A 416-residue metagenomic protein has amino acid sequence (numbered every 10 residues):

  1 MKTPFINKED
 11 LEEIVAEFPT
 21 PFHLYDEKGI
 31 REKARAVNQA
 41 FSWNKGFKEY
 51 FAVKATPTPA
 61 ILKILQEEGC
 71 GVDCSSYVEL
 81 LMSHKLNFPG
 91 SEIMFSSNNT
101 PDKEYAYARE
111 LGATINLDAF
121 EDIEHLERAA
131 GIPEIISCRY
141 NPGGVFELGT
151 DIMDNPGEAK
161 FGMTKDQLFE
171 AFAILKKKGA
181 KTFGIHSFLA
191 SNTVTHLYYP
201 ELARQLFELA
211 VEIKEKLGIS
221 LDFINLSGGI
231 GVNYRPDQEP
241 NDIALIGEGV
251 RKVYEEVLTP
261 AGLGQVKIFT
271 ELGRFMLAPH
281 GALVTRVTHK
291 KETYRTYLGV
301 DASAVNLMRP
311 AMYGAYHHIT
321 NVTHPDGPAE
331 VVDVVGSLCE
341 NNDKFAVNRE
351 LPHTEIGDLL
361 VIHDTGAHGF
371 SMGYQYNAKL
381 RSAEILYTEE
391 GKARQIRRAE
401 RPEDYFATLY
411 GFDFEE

Functional and structural regions predicted by a protein language model:
M1-I115, F120-E134, L175-K181, I213-E215 (+3 more regions): A charged N-terminal "starter" segment
I30, K54, S76, A108 (+6 more regions): Conserved, mostly hydrophobic/aromatic
L62, K85, Y105-Y107, L126-A129 (+6 more regions): Short acidic, glycine/serine/threonine-rich loops at helix termini
G71, M94, T114-N116, S137-R139 (+8 more regions): Structured core elements
G131-V145: Glycine-rich, aromatic-flanked loop segments that form ligand/cofactor-binding clefts across common enzyme folds
P142-T288, L351: Active-site loop/helix belt of alpha/beta enzymes
L258, L263-E416: Charged (often Lys/Glu-rich) extended helix/loop segments that serve as interaction or gating elements
